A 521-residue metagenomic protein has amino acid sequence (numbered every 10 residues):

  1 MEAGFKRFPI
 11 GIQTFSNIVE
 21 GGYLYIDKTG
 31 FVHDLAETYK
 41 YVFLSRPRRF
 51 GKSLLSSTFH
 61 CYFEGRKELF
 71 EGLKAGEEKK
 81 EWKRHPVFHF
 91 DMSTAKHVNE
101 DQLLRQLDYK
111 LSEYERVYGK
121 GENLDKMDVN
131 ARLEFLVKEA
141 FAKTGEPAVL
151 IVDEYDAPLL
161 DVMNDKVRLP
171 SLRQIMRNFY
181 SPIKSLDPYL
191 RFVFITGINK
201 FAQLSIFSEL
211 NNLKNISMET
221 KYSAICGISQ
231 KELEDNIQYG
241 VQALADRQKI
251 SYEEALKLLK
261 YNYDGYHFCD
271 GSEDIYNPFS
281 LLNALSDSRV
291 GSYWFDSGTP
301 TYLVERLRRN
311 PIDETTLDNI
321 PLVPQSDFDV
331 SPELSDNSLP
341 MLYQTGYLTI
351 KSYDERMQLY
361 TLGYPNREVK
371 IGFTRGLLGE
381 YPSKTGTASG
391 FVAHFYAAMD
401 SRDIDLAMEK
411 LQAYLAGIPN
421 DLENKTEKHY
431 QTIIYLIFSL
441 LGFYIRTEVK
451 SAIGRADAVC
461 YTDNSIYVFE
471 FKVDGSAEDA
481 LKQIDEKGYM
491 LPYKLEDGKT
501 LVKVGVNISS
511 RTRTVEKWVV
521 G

Functional and structural regions predicted by a protein language model:
M1-T426, L441: Phosphate-binding site recognition
A140-T144, I437-D463: Active-site metal-binding core of divalent-cation-utilizing nuclease and nuclease-like domains
V149, S465-Y467, V502: Structural motif
P170-Q174, V473-L491: Mg2+/Mn2+-dependent nuclease catalytic core
F179-L186, P340-L348, Y435-S439, F443 (+1 more regions): Metal-dependent nuclease catalytic cores in nucleic-acid-processing enzymes, especially RNase H-like/related
I434, A456-V473, K487: Conserved catalytic cores of phosphodiester-cleaving nucleases, focusing on short active-site segments
E496-G521: Domain-level recognition of nuclease-like catalytic cores that cleave nucleotide substrates
